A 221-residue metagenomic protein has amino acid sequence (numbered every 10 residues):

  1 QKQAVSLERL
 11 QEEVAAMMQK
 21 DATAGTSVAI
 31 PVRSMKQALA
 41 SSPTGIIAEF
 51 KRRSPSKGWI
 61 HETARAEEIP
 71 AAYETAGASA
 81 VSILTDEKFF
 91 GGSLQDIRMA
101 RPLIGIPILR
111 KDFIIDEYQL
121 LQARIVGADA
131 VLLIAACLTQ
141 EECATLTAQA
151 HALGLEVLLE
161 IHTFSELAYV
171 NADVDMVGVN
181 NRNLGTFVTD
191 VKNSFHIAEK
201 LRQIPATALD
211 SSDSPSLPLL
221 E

Functional and structural regions predicted by a protein language model:
Q1-I108, I115, Q149-M176, G185-S194 (+2 more regions): Conserved N-terminal beta1-alpha1 strand-loop-helix module at the mouth
L84, P218-E221: Glycine-rich beta-strand-to-loop/alpha-helix junction loops that act as flexible
L84-T85, K111-D112, L133-A136, N180-R182: Short beta->alpha connector loops at strand-helix junctions that form conserved, small/polar/Pro-enriched
R110-D112, L220-E221: Short beta-strand elements of ligand-binding domains
L120-C137, C143, Q149: A short alpha/beta connector and helix-capping loop motif
